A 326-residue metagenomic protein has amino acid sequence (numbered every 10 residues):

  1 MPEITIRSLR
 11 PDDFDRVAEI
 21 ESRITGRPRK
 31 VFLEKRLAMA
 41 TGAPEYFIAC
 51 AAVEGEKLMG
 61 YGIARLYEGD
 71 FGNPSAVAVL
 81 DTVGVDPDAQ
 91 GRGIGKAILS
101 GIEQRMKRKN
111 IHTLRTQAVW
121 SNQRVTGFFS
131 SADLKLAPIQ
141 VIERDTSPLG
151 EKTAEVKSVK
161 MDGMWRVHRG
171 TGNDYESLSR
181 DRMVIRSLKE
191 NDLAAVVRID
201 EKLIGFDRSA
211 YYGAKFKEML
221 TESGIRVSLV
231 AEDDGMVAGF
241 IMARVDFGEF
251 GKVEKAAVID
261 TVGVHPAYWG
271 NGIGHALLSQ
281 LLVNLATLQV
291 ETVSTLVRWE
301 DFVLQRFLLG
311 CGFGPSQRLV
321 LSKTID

Functional and structural regions predicted by a protein language model:
I4-V17, R182-V196: A short beta-loop-alpha structural element at the N-terminal edge of CoA-dependent acyl/N-acetyltransferase catalytic
R10, D86, Q90, V119 (+3 more regions): Residue-level recognition of the GNAT/N-acetyltransferase active site
P11-D12, E19-S75, D81, E190-N191 (+2 more regions): Acetyl-CoA-dependent GNAT
V85, G91-Q104, S131, V264 (+1 more regions): Conserved acetyl-CoA-binding loop-helix of GNAT-fold acetyltransferases
K96, R108, W120-P138, H275 (+2 more regions): Conserved active-site alpha-helix within GNAT-family acetyltransferase domains
M106-A118, L285-V297: Conserved GNAT acetyl-CoA-binding A-motif
E143-L149, S322-D326: Short beta-strand-to-coil "C-cap" segments at the C-terminal boundary of structured domains/repeats, marking
T146-R186: Acyltransferase donor/substrate-recognition loop-hinge adjacent to the catalytic core
